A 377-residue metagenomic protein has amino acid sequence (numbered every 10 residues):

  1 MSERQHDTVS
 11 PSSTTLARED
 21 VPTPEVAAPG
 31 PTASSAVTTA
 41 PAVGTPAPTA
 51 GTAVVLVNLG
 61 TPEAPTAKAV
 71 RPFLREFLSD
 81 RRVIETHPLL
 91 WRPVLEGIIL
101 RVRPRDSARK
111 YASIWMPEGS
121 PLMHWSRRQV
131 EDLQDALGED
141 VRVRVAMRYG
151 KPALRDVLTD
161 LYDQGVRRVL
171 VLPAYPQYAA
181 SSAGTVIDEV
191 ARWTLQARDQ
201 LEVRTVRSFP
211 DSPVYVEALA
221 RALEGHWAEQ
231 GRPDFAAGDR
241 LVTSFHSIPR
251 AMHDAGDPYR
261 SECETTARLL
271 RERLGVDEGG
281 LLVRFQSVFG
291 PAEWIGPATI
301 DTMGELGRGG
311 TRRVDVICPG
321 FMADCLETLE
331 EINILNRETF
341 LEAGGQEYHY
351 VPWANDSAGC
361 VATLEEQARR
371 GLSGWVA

Functional and structural regions predicted by a protein language model:
S2-A377: Active-site-proximal alpha-helix that buttresses catalytic centers in soluble enzyme cores
